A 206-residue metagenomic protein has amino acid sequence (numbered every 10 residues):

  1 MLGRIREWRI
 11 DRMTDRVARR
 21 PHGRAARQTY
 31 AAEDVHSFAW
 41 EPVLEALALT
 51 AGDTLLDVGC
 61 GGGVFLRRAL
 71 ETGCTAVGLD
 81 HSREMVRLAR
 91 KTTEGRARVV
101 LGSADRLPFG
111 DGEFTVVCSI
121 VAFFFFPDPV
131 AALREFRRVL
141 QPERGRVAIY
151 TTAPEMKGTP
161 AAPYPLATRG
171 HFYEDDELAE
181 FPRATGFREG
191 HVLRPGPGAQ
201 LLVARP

Functional and structural regions predicted by a protein language model:
M1-T50, V64-F65, M85-L88, T92 (+3 more regions): Conserved class I S-adenosyl-L-methionine
L56-R106: Class I SAM-dependent methyltransferase SAM/SAH-binding core
C118: A conserved beta-strand element that flanks and buttresses the S-adenosyl-L-methionine
V121-A122: Short catalytic micro-motifs in class I SAM-dependent methyltransferases
V130-R144: A short glycine-rich, Lys/Arg-flanked "PGG" loop and its adjoining helix->strand segment in the class I
R144-T151: Conserved beta-strand signature within the Rossmann-like core of class I S-adenosyl-L-methionine
G170-T185: Short alpha-helix
H191-P206: Core SAM-dependent methyltransferase catalytic element
